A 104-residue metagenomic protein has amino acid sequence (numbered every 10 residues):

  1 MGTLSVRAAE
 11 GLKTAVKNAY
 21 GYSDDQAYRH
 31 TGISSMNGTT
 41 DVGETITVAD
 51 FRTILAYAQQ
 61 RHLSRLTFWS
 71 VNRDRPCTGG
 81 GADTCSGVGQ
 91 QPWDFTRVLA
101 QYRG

Functional and structural regions predicted by a protein language model:
M1-G104: Secreted glycan hydrolases and related glycan-binding modules that recognize and/or cleave
